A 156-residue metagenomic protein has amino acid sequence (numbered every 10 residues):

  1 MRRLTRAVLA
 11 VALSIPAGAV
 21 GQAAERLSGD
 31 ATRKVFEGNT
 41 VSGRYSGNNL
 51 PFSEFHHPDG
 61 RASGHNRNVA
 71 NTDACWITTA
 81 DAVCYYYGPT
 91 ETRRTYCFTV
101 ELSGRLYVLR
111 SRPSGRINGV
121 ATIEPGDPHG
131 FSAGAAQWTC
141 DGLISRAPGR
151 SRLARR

Functional and structural regions predicted by a protein language model:
M1-V8: Bacterial N-terminal signal peptides that target proteins for export
V8-P16: Bacterial N-terminal signal peptides
G18-D73, Y85-R156: Lipid interaction determinants
